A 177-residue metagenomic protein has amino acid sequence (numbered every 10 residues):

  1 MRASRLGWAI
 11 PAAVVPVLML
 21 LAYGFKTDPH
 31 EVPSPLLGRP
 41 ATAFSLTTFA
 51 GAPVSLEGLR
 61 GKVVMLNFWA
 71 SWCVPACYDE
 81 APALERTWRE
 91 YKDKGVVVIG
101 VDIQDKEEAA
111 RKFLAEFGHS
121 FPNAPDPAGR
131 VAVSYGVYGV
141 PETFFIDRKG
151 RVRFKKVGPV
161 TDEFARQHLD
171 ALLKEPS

Functional and structural regions predicted by a protein language model:
M1-A43, S177: N-terminal targeting signals for export/organelle localization
F44-V64, W88: A short beta-strand-turn-helix
P53, P75, R151-V152: Hydrophobic "anchor" residues
K62-V64, W69-C73, G139: Short pre-active-site segment immediately N-terminal to redox-active cysteine/selenocysteine motifs in thiol-based
F68-R86: Conserved redox-active cysteine motifs that mediate thiol-disulfide chemistry, especially di-cysteine Cys-X(1-2)-Cys
A81-V101, A115-E116: Conserved helix-turn-beta segment immediately C-terminal to the redox Cys motif in thioredoxin-like folds
V96-E107, H119-G129: Thiol-based oxidoreductase modules, predominantly thioredoxin-like and allied folds used for disulfide exchange
K112-S120, P125-K174: Thiol/disulfide oxidoreductase modules built on the thioredoxin-like
